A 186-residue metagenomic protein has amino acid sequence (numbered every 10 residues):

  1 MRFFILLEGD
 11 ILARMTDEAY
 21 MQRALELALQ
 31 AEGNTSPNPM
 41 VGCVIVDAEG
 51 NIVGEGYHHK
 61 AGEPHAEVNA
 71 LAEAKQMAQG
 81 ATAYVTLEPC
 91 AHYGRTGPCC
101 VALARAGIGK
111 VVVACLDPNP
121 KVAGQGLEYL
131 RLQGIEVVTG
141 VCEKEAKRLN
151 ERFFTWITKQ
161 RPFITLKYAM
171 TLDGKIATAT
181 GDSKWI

Functional and structural regions predicted by a protein language model:
F3-L6, I11: Short, positively charged and aromatic/hydrophobic N-terminal segments
L12-A19: Generic start-of-chain signal for non-secretory N-termini
L25-V44, G56: Positively charged, low-complexity intrinsically disordered leader regions
L27, T35, I135-I186: N-terminal nucleotide/polyanion-binding subdomain common to many enzyme families
P39-V41, V53, I164-L166: Short loop/turn microsegments at loop-to-beta-strand junctions
V41-D47, Y168-A169: Short beta-strand scaffold segments in enzyme catalytic cores
V44-E145: Zn2+-dependent cytidine deaminase-like catalytic core
